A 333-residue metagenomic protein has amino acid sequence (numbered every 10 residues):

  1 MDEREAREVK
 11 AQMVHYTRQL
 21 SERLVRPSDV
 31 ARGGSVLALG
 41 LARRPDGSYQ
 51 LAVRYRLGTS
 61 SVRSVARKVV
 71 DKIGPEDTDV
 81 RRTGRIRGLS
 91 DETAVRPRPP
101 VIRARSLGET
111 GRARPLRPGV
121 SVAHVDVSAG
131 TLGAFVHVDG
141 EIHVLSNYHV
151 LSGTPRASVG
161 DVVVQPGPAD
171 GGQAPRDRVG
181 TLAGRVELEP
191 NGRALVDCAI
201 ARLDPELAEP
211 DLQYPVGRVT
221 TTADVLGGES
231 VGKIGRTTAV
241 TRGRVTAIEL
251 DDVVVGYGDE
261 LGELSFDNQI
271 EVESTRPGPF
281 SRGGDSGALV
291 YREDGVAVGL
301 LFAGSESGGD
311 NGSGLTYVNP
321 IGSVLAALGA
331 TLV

Functional and structural regions predicted by a protein language model:
M1-F135: Noncatalytic regulatory segments and standalone regulatory/sensor domains
A38-G40, Q50-R54, H143-L145, C198-I200 (+4 more regions): Ordered hydrophobic segments in well-structured contexts
P45, Y55-T59, E141-I142, E293-V296 (+1 more regions): Structured catalytic/translocation cores of nucleotide/phosphate-coupled proteins
R56, T221, G235, F280 (+1 more regions): Hydrophobic alpha-helical scaffolding
S61-G74, L212-A223, Y317: Surface-exposed flexible segments
G108-T275, Y291-E293, F302: Serine endopeptidase catalytic core focused on the charge-relay Asp
E271-V272, P279-F280, Y291-V333: C-terminal subregion of chymotrypsin/trypsin-like serine protease catalytic domains
R282-S286: Short, small/polar residue-rich loop motifs at catalytic or cofactor-binding pockets
